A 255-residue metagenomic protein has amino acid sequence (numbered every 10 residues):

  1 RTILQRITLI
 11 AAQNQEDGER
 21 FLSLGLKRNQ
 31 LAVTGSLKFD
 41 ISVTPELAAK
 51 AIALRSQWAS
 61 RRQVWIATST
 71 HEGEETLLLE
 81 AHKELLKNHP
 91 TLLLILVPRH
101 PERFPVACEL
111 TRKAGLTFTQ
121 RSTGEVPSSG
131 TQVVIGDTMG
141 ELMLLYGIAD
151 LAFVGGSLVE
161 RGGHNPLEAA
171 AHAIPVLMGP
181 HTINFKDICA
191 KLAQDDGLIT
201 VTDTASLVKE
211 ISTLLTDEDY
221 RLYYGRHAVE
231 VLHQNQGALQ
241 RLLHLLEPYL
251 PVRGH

Functional and structural regions predicted by a protein language model:
R1-H255: Nucleotide-activated sugar donor-binding and catalytic core shared by glycosyltransferases and related lipid-linked
